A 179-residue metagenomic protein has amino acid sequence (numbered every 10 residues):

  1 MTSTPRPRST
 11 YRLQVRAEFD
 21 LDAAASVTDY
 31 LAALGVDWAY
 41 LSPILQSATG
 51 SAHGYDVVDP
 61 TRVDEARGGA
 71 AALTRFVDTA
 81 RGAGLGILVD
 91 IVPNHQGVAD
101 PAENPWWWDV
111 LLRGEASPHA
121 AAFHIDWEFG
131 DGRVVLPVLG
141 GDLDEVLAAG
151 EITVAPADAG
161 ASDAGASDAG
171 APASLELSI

Functional and structural regions predicted by a protein language model:
T2-A161, A166-I179: Acidic/aromatic-lined carbohydrate-recognition and catalytic surfaces of CAZymes acting on diverse glycans
